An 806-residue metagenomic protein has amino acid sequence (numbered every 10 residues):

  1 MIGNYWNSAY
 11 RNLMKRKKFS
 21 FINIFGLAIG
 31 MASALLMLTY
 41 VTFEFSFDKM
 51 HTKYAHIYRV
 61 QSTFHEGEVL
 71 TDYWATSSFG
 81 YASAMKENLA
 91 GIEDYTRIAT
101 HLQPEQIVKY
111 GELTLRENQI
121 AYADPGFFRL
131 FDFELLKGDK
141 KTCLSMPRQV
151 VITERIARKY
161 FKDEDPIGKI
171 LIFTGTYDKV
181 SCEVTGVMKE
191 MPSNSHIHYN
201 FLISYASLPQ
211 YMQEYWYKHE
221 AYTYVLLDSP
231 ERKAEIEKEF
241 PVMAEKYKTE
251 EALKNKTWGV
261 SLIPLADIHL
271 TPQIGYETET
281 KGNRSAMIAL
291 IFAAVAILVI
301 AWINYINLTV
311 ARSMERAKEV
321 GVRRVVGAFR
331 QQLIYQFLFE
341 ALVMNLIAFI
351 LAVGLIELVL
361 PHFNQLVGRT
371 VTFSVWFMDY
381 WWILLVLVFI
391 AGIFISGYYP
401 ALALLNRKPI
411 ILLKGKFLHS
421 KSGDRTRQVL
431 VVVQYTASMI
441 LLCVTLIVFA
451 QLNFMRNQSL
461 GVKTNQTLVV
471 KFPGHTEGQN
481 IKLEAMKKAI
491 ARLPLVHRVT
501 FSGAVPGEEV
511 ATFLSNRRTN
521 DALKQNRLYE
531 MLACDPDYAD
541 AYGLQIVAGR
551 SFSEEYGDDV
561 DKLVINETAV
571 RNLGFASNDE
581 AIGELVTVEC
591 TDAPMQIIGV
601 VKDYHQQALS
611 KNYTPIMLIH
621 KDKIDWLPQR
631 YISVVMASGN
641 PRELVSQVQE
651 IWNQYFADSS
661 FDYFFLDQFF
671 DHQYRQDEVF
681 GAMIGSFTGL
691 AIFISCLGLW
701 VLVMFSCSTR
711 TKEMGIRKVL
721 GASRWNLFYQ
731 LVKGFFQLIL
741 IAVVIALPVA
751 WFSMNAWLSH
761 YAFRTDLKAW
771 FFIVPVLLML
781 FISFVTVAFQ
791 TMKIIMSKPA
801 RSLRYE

Functional and structural regions predicted by a protein language model:
M1-R11, K15-F19, K233, P241-A294 (+6 more regions): Membrane-helix entry/capping segments
W6-I22, G26, A301-M344, N406-F417 (+2 more regions): Intracellular coupling helices
K15-V41, K281-K318, N345-L346, T426-Q451 (+4 more regions): Hydrophobic alpha-helical transmembrane segments of multi-pass inner-membrane transport and secretion
I29-Y58, V359-G368, A437-N465, A756-R764: Alpha-helical transmembrane segments
A32, L36-T39, S261, L265 (+3 more regions): Small-residue-rich transmembrane alpha-helices
M37-E105, Q210, K218-Y224, E237-E239 (+5 more regions): Membrane-proximal extracellular/periplasmic loop immediately following the first transmembrane helix
D124-K137, R148-G282, A485-Q676: Mid-to-C-terminal secondary-structure elements that act as membrane-proximal/extracytoplasmic interface segments
K281-I347, L351-L360, N364-Q365, Y380-I383: Hydrophobic alpha-helical bundles that form the membrane domains of multi-pass transporters
